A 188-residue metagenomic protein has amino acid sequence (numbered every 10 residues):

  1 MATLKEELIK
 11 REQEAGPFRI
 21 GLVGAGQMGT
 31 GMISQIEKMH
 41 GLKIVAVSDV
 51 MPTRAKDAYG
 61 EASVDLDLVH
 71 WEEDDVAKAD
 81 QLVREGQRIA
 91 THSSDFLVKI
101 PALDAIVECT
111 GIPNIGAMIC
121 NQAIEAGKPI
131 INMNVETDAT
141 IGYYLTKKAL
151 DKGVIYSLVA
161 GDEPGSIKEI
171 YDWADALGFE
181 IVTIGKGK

Functional and structural regions predicted by a protein language model:
M1-Q122: N-terminal glycine-/serine-/threonine-rich beta1-alpha1-beta2 phosphate-ribose binding loop of Rossmann-like
T53-R54, T137-G142, E163-I167, K188: Short gly/pro/ser/thr-enriched loop/turn and capping motifs at secondary-structure boundaries
Y59-G60, M118, G142-L145, K168-D172: Short acidic, glycine/serine/threonine-rich loops at helix termini
A62-D65, A149-D151, A174-L177: Short, hinge-like loop/turn segments at secondary-structure boundaries
A102, A126-P129: Glycine-enriched alpha-helix->loop->beta-strand junction motifs that scaffold or abut catalytic
T110-A126, N134-D162: Rossmann-fold NAD(P)-binding glycine/threonine-rich loop
K168-K188: Conserved anion/nucleotide-ligand pocket segment
